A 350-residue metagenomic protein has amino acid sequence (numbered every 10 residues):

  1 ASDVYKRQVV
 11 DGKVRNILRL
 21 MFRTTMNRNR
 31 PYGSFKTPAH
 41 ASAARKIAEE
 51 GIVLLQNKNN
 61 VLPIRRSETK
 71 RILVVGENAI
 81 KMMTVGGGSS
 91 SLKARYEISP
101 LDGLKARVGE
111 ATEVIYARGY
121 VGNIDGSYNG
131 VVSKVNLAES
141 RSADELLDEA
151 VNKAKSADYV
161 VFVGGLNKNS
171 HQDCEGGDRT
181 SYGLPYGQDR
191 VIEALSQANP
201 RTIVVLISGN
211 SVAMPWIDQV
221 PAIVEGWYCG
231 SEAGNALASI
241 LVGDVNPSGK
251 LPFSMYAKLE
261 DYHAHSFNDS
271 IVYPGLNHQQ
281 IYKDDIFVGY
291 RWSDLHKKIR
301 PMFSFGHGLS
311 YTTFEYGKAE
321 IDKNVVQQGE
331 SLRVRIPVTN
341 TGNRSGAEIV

Functional and structural regions predicted by a protein language model:
A1-Y5: Short, small-residue-biased leader/transition segments that mark boundaries at the very start of proteins
K6-G88, K93-L101, K105-E110, I115-A138 (+1 more regions): Secreted, periplasmic, or luminal enzymes acting at the cell surface/secretory milieu
S34-T37, A117-A198, V205-D218: Hydrophobic helix-and-loop "lid/oligomerization" segment in the mid-to-C-terminal part of catalytic domains
E110, A198-P200: Short glycine/proline-enriched coil/turn segments at helix->beta-strand junctions
